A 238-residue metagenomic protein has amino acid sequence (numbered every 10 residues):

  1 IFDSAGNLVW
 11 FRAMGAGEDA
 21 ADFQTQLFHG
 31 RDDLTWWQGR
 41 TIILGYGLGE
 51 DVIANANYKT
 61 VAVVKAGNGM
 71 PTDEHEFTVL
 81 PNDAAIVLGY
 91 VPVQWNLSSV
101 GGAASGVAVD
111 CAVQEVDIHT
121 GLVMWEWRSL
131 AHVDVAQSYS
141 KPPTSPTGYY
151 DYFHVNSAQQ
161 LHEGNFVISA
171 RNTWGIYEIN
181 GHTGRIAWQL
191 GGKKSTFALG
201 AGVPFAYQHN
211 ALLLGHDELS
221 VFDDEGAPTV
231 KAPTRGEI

Functional and structural regions predicted by a protein language model:
I1-I238: Histidine-/acidic-rich catalytic cores in large beta-rich domains
